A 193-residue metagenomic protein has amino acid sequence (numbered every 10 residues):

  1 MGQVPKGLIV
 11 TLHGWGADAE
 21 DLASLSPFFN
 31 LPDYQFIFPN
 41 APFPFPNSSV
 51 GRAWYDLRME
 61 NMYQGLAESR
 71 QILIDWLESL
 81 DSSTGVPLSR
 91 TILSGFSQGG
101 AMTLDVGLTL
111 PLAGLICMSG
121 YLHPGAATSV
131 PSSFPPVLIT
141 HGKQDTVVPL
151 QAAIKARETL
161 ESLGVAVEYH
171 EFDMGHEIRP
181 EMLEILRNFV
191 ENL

Functional and structural regions predicted by a protein language model:
G2-V86: Serine-hydrolase catalytic machinery in alpha/beta-hydrolase-like enzymes
L22-L25, P149-T159: Short alpha-helix in the alpha/beta-hydrolase fold that links the catalytic acid
G85-G95: Alpha/beta-hydrolase fold nucleophile elbow
L93-G95, M118, T140: Short beta-strand immediately N-terminal to the catalytic nucleophile in serine-hydrolase-like folds
S94-G99, T103: Gly/Ala-rich beta-loop-alpha elbow adjacent to hydrolase catalytic centers
P111-L122: A conserved short beta-strand
L138-H141, D145: Short beta-strand/loop motif that positions the catalytic acidic residue of the alpha/beta-hydrolase fold
I154-L193: C-terminal catalytic histidine-bearing segment of alpha/beta-hydrolase fold enzymes
